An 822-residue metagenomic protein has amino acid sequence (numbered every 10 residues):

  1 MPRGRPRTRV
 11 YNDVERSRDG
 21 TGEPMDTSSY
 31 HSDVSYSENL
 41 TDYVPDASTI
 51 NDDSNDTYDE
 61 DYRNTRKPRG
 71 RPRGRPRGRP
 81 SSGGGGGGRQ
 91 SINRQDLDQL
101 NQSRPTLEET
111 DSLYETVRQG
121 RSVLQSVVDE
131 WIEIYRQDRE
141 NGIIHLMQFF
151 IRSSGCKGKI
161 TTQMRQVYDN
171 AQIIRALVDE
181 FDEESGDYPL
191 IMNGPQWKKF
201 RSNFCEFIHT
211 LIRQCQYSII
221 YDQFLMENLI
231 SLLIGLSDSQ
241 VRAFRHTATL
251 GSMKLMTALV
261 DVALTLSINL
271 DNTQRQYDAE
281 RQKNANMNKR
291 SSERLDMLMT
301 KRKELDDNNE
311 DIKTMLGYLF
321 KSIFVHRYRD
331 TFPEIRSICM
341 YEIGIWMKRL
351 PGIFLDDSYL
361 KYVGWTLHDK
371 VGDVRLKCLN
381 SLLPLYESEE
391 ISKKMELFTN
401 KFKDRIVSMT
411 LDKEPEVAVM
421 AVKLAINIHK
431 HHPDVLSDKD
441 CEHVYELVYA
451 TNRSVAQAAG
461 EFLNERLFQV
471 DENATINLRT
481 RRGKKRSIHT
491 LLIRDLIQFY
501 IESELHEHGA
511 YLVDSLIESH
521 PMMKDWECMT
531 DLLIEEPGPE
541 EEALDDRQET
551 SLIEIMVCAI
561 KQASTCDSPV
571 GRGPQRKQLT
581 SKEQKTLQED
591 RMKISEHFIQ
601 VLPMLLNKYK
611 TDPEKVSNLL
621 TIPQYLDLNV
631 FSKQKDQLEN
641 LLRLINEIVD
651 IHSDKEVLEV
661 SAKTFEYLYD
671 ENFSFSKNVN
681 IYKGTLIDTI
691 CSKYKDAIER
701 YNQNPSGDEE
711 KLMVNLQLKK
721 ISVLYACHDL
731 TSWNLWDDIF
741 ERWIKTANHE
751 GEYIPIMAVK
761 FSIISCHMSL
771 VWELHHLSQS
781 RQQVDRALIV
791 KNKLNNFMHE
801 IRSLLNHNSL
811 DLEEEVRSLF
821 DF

Functional and structural regions predicted by a protein language model:
P2-E15, D19, Y58-D98: Arg/Lys-rich, glycine/proline-spaced intrinsically disordered segments in nuclear chromatin/transcription regulators
V10, Y36-L40, D46, S54 (+5 more regions): Intrinsically disordered, low-complexity serine/threonine-rich regulatory regions of eukaryotic proteins
R16, G20-N64, R290-M297: Long acidic, serine-enriched intrinsically disordered low-complexity regions
G87-N272, E304-L316, I323-I338, E342-Y362 (+6 more regions): Alpha-helical solenoid scaffolds in large eukaryotic transport, assembly, and signaling factors
N193-F200, C215-L225, L266, L270 (+7 more regions): Alpha-solenoid helical repeat scaffolds
T249-M253, I268-N272, L383, A425-I426 (+2 more regions): Short amphipathic alpha-helical segments embedded in low-complexity Lys/Glu-rich regions
F402, K413, M420-M523, I534: WD40 beta-propeller repeat blades
